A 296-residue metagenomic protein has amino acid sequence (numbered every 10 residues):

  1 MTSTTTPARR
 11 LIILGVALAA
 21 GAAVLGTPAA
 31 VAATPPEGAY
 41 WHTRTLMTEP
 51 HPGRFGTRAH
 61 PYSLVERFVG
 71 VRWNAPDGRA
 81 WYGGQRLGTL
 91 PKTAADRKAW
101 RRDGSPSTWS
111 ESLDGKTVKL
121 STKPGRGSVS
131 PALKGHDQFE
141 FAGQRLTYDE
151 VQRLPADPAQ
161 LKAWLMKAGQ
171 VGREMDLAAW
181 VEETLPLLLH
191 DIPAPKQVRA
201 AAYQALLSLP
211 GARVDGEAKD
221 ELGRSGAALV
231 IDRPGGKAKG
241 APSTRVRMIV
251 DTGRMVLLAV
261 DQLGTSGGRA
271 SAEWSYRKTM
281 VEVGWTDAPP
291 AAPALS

Functional and structural regions predicted by a protein language model:
M1-L18: N-terminal export and membrane-targeting signals
I13-L14, G21-S296: Intrinsically disordered, low-complexity prosegments and terminal tails associated with secretory/extracytoplasmic
